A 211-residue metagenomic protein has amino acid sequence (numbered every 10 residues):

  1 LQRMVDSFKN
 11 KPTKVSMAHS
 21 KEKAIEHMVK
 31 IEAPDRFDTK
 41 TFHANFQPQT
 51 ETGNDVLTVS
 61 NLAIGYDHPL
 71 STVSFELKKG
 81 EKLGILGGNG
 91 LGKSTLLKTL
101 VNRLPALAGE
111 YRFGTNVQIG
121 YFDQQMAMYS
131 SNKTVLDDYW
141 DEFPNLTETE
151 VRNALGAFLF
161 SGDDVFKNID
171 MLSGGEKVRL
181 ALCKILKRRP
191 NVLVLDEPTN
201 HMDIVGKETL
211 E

Functional and structural regions predicted by a protein language model:
L1-H43, Q47-Q49, A108, P144-L146 (+1 more regions): Extended, highly charged alpha-helical segments
A44, P48-E211: ABC ATP-binding cassette signature C-motif
